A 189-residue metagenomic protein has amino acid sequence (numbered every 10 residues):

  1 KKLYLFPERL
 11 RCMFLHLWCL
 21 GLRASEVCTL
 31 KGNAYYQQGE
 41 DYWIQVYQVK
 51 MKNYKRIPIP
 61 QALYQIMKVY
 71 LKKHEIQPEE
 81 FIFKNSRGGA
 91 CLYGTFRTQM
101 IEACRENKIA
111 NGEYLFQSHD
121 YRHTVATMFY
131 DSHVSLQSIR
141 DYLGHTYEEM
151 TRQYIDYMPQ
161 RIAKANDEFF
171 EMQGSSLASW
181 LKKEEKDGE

Functional and structural regions predicted by a protein language model:
K1-A24, D41, R122: Basic, Lys/Arg- and aromatic-enriched nucleic-acid-binding interface segment
L10, L20, R97-Q137: Short, basic (Lys/Arg/His-rich) helix/loop patches that form interaction surfaces in the mid-to-C-terminal regions
M13, S25-L30, I139: Alpha-helix N-cap/helix-start motif at helix boundaries, enriched for small hydrophobics
H16-L17, M128-F129, Y142: Short alpha-helical segment immediately N-terminal to, or the first helix within, an HTH/HTH-like DNA-binding domain
L20, T29-K68, E149, E189: Conserved tyrosine-mediated DNA breakage-rejoining catalytic core shared by Y-recombinases
Q48-K52, L143-E171: Catalytic-site neighborhood detector that most strongly recognizes the C-terminal catalytic loop/helix of tyrosine
P60-E113: Active-site/catalytic core of tyrosine-dependent DNA strand-transfer enzymes
R87, D167-E189: C-terminal secondary-structure termini that scaffold catalytic or DNA-interacting sites
